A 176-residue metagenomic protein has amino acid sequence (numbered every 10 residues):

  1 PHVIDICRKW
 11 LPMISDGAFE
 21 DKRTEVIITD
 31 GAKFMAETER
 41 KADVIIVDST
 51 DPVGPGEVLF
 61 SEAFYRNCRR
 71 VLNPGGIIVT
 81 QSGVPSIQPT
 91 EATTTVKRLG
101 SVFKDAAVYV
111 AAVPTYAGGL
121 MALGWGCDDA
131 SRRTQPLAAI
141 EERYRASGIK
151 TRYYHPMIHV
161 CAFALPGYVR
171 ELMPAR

Functional and structural regions predicted by a protein language model:
P1-G75, I87-E91: The AdoMet/dcAdoMet-binding core of the Class I SAM-like
I4, T115-Y116: Generic structural signal for helix capping and beta-alpha/helix-loop junctions
G17, I78, A106-A107: Short, structured loop/turn "capping" segments at alpha-beta junctions
T50, G83-P85, A111: Histidine- and/or cysteine-centered catalytic micro-motif in compact active-site loops
Y65-R66, E91-V113, G124-W125: Conserved Class I S-adenosyl-L-methionine
G75-S82: Conserved beta-strand signature within the Rossmann-like core of class I S-adenosyl-L-methionine
K97, G118-R176: SAM/dcSAM-binding transferase cores
